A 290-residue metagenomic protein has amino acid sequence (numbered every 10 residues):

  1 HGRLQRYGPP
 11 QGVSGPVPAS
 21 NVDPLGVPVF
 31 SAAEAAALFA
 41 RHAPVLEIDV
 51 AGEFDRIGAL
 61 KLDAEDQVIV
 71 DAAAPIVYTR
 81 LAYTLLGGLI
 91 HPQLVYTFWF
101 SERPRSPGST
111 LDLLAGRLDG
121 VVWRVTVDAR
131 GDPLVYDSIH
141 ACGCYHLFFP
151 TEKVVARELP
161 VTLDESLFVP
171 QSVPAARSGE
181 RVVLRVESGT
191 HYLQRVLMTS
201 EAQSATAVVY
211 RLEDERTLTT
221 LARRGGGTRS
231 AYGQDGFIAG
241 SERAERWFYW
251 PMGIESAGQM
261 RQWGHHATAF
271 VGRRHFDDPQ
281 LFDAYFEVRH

Functional and structural regions predicted by a protein language model:
H1-G88, G240-H290: Solvent-exposed N-terminal domain segments of exported/luminal and surface proteins
H1-S14, R117-D119, R130-H290: Domain-length functional cores that host ligand/cofactor binding and catalytic or interaction surfaces in mature
F54-Y136: Short N-terminal edge-element motif at the start of the domain
